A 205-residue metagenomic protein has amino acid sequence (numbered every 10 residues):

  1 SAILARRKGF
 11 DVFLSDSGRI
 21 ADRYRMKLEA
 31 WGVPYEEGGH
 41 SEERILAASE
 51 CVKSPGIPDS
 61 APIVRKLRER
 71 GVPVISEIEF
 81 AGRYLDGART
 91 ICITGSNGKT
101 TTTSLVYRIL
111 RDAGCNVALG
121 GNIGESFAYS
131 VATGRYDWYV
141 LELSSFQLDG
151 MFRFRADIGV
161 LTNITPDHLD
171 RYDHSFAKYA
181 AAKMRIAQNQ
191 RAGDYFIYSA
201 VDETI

Functional and structural regions predicted by a protein language model:
S1-A2: Glycine-rich adenosine-cofactor-binding loop
R7, E42-A48, P55-T204: Phosphate-binding loop of NTP-binding sites
K8-M26: NAD(P)-binding Rossmann-fold cofactor-contacting core
L14, Y35-E37, S76, L119: A structural preference for short, hydrophobic beta-strand core positions in alpha/beta folds
M26-A30, K66-R68: Short, conserved catalytic or adaptor-binding loops enriched in Gly and charged residues
E29-R44: Glycine-rich, highly charged phosphate/nucleotide-binding loops
